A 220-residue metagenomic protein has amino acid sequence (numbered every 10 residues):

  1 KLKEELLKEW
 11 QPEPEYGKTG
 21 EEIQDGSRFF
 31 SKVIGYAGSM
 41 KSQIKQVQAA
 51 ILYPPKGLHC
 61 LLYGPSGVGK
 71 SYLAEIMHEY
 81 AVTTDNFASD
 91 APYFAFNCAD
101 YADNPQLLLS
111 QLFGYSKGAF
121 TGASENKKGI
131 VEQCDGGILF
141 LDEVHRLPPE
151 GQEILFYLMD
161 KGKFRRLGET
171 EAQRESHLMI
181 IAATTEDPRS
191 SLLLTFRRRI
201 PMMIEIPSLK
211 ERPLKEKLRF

Functional and structural regions predicted by a protein language model:
L7-I44, Q106: Dynamic helix-loop-helix/coil hinge segments at AAA+ ATPase domain boundaries and subdomain interfaces
F29-K32, Y36-M40, G151-Q152, R174 (+2 more regions): The cytosolic transmitter module of two-component sensor histidine kinases
Q46-T121, G136-G137, H145: Conserved post-Walker A coupling segment in P-loop NTPases
G57, T84-A88, A119-V131, V144 (+2 more regions): Conserved Walker
A74-I76, Y101-S110, S124-K161, P188-R199 (+1 more regions): Conserved AAA+/SF3 P-loop NTPase catalytic/coupling segment centered on the Walker-B
S89, R199-I200: Short, structured coil segments at secondary-structure junctions
F94, F140, E205: Conserved Rossmann-like nucleotide-binding pocket used by diverse enzymes that bind dinucleotide cofactors
F140-L141, L178-T185: Structural recognition of the conserved hydrophobic beta-strand(s) that form the central parallel beta-sheet of P-loop
